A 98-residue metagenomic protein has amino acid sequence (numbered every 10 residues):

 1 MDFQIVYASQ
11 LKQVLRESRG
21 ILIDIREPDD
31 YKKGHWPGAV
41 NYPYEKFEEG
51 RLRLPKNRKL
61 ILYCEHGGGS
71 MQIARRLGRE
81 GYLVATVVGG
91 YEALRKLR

Functional and structural regions predicted by a protein language model:
M1-G20, P28-K59, G68-R98: Rhodanese-like catalytic fold shared by cysteine-dependent sulfurtransferases and DSP/PTP-type phosphatases
D24: N-terminal glycine-rich beta->alpha transition that marks the start or flank of a dinucleotide-binding site
Y63-C64: Short, surface-exposed ligand- or partner-binding patches at beta-edge/loop junctions that are enriched in aromatics
